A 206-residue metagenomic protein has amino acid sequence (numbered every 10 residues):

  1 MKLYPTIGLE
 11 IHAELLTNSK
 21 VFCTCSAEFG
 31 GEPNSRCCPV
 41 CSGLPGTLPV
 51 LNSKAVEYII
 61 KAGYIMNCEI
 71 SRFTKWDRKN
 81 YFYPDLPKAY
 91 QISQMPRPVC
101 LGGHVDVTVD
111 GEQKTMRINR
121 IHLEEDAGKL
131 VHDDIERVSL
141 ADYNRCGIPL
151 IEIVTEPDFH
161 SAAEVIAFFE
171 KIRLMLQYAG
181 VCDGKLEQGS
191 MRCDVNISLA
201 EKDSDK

Functional and structural regions predicted by a protein language model:
M1-K206: Basic, nucleic-acid-interacting segments
